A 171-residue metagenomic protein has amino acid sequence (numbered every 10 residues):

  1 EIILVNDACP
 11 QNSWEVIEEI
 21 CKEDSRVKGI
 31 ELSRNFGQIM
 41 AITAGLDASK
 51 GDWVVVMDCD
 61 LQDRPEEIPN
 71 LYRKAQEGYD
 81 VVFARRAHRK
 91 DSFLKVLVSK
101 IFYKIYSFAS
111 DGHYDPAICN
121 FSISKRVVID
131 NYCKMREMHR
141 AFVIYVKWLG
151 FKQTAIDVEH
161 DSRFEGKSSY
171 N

Functional and structural regions predicted by a protein language model:
E1-C9, I30-E31: Short beta-strand/loop segment that forms part of the nucleotide-sugar
N6-E15, L61-Q62: A conserved acidic beta->alpha catalytic loop
N12, V16-E19, A44, N70: Alpha-helical transmission elements in cytosolic ATPase-linked domains
I20-D24: Acidic-histidine catalytic/liganding microenvironments
R26-K28, K152-T154: Conserved beta-strand segments of alpha/beta enzyme cores
K28-R34, Q38-A48, W53, P65-Y145 (+1 more regions): Acceptor/aglycone-binding surface of glycosyltransferases and processive sugar-polymer synthases
R34, C59-L61, V158: Short, conserved catalytic or interaction motifs in soluble domains
